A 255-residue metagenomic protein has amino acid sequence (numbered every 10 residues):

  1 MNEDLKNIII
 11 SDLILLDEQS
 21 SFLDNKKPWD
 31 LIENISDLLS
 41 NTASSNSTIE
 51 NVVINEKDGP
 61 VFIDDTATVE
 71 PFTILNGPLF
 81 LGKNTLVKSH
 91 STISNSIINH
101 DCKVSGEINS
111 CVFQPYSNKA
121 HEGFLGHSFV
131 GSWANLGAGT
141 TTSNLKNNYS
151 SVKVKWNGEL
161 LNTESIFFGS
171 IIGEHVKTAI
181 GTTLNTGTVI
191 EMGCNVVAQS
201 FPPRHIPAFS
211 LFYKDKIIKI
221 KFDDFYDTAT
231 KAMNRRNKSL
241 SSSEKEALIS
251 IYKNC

Functional and structural regions predicted by a protein language model:
M1-N46, Q199-C255: Terminal amphipathic alpha-helical/low-complexity segments used for targeting or macromolecular assembly
A43-V53, V61, T66-T73, L79 (+15 more regions): A structural motif detector for beta-strand N-caps
K57: Hydrophobic, aromatic-lined core segments that form the binding pocket/scaffold for planar heteroaromatic ligands
G77-P78, N144-L145, R204-H205: A short acidic/small-residue loop/turn micro-motif
K83, H127, A134, T142-S143 (+4 more regions): Short C-terminal domain-edge/linker segments immediately following a structured domain
S143, Y149-S165, P202: Catalytic core segments in nucleotide and nucleic-acid processing enzymes
H175, M192-G193, E246-I251: A glycine-rich phosphate-binding loop feature that marks nucleotide/adenosyl-phosphate handling sites
